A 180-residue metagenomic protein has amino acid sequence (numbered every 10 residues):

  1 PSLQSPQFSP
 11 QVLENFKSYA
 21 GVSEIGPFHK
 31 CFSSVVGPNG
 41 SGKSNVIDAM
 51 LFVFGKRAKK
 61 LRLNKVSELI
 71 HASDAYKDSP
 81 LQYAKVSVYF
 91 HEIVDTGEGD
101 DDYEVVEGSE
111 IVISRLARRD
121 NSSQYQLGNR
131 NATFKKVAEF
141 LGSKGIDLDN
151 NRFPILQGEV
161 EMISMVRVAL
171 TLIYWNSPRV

Functional and structural regions predicted by a protein language model:
P1-S9: Charged, amphipathic alpha-helical linker segments immediately N-terminal to NTP-binding catalytic cores
F8-V180: Gly/Lys-enriched N-terminal cap/neck module of very large, oligomeric protein machines
